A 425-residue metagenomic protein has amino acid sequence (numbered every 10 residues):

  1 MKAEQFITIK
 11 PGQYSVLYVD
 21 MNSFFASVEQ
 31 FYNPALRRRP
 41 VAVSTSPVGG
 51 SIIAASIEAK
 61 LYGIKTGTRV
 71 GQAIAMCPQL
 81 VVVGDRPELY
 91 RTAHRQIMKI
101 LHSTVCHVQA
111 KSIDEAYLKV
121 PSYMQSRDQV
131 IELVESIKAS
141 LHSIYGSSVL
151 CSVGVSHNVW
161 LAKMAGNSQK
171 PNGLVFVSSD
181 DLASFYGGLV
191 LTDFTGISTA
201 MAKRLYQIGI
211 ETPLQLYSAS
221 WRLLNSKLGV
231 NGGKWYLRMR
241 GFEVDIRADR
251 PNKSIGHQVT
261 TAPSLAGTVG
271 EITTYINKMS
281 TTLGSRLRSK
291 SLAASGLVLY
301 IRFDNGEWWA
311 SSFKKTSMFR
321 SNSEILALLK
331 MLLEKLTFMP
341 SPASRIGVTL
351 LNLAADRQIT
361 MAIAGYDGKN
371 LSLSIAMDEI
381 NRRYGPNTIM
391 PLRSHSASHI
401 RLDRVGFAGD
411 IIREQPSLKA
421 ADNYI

Functional and structural regions predicted by a protein language model:
M1-K227, N231-R240, R247, S285 (+1 more regions): Gly/Gly-Pro- and Ser/Thr-rich, intrinsically disordered tail segments characteristic of DNA damage-repair and tolerance
F6-K10, Y18, Y206-A343, I425: DNA-contacting surface of Y-family translesion DNA polymerases
F24, V48-G50, N158, D304-W308 (+1 more regions): Short, charged/polar surface micro-motifs in flexible loops or helix N-caps
Y117-S122, A310-K315, R357-I363: Short, hydrophobic beta-strand segments
V155-V159, R238-G241, A293-D304, A343-A354 (+1 more regions): A glycine-rich phosphate-binding loop feature that marks nucleotide/adenosyl-phosphate handling sites
V175, Q258, V298, W308 (+3 more regions): Compositionally biased, intrinsically disordered low-complexity regions
S323-E324, K330-R383: C-terminal hydrophobic structural anchor segments that stabilize assembly/packing rather than catalytic chemistry
